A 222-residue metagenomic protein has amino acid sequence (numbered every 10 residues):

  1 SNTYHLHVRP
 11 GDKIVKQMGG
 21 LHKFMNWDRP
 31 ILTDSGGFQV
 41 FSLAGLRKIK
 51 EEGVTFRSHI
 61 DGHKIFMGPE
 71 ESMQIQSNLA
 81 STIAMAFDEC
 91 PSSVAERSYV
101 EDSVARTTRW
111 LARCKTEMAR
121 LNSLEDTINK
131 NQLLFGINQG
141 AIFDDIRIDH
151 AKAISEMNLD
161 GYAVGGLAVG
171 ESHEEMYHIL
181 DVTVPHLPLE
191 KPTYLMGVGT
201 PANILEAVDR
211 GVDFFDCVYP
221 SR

Functional and structural regions predicted by a protein language model:
S1-I128: Non-catalytic, usually N-terminal nucleic-acid engagement modules in DNA/RNA processing proteins
A105-T108, E117, L121-S123, N129-R222: Glycine-rich phosphate/ribose-binding loops and adjacent secondary-structure elements that form binding surfaces
